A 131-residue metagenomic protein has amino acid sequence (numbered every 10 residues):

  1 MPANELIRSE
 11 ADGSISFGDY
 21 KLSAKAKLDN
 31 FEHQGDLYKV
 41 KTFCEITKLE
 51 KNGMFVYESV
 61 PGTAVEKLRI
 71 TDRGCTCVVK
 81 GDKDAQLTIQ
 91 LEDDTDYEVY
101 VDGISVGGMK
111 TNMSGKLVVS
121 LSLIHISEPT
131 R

Functional and structural regions predicted by a protein language model:
P2-S59: Catalytic cores of secreted or luminal carbohydrate-active enzymes
E50-G81: Surface beta-strand/loop "capping" patches
K80-T95: Surface-exposed beta-strand/loop patches in extracellular or lumenal glycoproteins
Y100-I104: Short strand-turn-strand beta-turns centered on an Asx-Gly dipeptide
G108-T111: Short beta-strand segments within Ig-like beta-sandwich modules, predominantly Fibronectin type-III
G115-L117: Short strand-edge motifs at loop-to-beta-strand transitions and within beta-strands of extracellular beta-rich domains
S122-T130: Residue-level detector of conserved catalytic or cofactor/ligand-binding positions in enzyme active sites
